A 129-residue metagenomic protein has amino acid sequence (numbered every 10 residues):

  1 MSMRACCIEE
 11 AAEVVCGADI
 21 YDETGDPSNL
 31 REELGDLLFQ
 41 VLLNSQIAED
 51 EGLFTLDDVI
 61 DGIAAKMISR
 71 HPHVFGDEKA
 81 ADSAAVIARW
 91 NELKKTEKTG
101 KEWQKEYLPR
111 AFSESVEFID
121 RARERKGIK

Functional and structural regions predicted by a protein language model:
M1-E33, L42-K129: Flexible "arm" and connector segments at domain edges
